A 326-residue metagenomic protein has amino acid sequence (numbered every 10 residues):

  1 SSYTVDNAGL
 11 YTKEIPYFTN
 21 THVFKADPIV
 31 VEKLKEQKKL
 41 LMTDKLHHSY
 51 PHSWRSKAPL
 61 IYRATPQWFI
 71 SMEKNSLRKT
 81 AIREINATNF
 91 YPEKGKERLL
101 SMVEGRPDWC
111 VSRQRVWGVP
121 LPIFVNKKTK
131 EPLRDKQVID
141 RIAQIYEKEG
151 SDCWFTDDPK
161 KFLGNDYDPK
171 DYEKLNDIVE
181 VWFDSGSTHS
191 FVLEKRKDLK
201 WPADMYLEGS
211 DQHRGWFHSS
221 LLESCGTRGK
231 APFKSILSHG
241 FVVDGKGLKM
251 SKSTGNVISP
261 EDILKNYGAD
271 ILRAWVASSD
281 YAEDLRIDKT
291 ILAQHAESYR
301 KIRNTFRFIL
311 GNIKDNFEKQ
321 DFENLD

Functional and structural regions predicted by a protein language model:
S1-T4, M42-K314: Structured secondary-structure scaffolds
A8-K13, H239, Y281-A282, K319: Short, conserved phosphate-binding/catalytic loop or strand-edge motifs used in phosphoryl-/nucleotidyl-transfer
Y11-K25: A short-motif feature that recognizes glycine-rich, charge-decorated loops that bind or process nucleotide phosphates
H22-Y50: Phosphate/diphosphate-binding loops
I313-D326: Conserved nucleotide- and phosphate/pyrophosphate-binding catalytic cores in adenylate/nucleotidyl-handling enzymes
